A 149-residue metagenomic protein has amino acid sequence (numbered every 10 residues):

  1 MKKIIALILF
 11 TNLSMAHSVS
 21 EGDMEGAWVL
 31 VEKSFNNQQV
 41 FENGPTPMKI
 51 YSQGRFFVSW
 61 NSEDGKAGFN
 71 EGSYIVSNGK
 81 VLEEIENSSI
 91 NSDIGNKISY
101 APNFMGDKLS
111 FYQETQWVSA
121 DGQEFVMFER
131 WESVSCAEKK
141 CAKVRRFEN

Functional and structural regions predicted by a protein language model:
I4-L13: Sec-dependent N-terminal signal peptides
A16-F69, L82-N149: Lipid interaction determinants
S73-Y74: Extracellular/luminal ectodomains and secreted, surface-exposed scaffolds of diverse proteins
